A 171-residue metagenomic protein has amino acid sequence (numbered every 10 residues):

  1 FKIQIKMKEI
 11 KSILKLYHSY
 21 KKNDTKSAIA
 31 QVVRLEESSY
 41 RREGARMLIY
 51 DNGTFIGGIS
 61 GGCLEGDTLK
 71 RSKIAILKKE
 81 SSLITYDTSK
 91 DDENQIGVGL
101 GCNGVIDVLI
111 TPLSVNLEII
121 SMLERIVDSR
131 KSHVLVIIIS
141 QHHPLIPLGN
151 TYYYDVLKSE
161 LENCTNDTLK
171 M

Functional and structural regions predicted by a protein language model:
K6-M171: Segments forming oxygen-rich coordination pockets for charged ligands
